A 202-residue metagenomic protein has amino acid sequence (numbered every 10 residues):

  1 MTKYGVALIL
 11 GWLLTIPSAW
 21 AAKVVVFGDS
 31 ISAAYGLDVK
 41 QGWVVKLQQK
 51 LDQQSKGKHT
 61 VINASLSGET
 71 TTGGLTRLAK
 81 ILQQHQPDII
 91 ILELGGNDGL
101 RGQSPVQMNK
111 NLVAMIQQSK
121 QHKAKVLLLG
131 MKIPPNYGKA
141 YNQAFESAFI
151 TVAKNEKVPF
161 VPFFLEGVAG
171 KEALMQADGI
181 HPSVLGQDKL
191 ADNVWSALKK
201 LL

Functional and structural regions predicted by a protein language model:
M1-T2: N-terminal secretory signal peptides that target proteins for export/translocation
G5-P17: Bacterial N-terminal signal peptides
W20-S67, L78-Q86: Serine-esterase "nucleophile elbow" of acetyl-processing enzymes
V26, S32-A34, N63-L66, T72 (+3 more regions): Short glycine/serine/threonine-biased micro-segments
A34, G68-E69, P135, V168: Short, small-residue-enriched loops and turns at beta-alpha junctions that line or gate enzyme active sites
G57, L75-L202: Alpha-helical cap/lid subdomain in secreted, periplasmic, or secretory-pathway luminal O-acyl-processing enzymes
